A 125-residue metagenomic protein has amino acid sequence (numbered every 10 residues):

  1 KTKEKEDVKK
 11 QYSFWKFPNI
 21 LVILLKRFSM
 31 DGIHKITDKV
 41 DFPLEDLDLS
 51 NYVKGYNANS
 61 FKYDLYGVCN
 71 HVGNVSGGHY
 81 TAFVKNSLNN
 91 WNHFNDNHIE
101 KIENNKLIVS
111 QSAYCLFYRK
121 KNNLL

Functional and structural regions predicted by a protein language model:
K1-L125: Exposed substrate/partner-binding surface patches
